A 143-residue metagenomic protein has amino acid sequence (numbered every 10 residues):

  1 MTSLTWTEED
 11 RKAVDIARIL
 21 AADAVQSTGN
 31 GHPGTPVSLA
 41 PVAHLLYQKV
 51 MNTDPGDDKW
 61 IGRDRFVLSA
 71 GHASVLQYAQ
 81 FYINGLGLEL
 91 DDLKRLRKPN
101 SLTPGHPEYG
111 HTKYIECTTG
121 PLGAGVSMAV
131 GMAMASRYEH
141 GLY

Functional and structural regions predicted by a protein language model:
M1, A17, L90-L93: Generic N-terminal initiation segments characterized by hydrophobic and/or small/turn-forming residues
M1-R11: Basic/polar N-terminal segments that are highly enriched at the extreme N-terminus, encompassing both cleavable
T7, S38-Y143: Cofactor-binding active-site loop characterized by glycine-rich and histidine/acidic residues
E9, A13-I16, G123: Residues at the start of alpha-helices and the adjacent loop-to-helix junctions
V14-N30: N-terminal capping segment at the start of a domain
